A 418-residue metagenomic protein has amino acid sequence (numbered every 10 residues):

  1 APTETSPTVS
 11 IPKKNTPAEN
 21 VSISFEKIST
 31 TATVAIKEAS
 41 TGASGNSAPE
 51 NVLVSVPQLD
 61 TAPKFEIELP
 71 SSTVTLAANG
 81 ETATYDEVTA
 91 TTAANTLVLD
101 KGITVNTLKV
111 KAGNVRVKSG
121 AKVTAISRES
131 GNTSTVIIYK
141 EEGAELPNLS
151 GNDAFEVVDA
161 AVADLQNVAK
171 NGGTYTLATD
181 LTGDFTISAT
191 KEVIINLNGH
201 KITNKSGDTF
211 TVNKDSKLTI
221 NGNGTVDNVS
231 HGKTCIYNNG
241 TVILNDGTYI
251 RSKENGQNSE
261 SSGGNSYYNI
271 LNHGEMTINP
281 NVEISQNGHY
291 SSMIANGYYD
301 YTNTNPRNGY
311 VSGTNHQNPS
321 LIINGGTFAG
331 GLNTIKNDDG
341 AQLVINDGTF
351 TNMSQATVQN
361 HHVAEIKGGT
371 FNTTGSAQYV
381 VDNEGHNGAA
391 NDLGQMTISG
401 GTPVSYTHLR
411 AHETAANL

Functional and structural regions predicted by a protein language model:
A1, S150-N167, N171-T174: Right-handed parallel beta-helix/beta-solenoid
E4, P17, I28-T30, A48 (+12 more regions): Beta-rich extracellular carbohydrate-active architectures
P7-K14, I23, A32-G45, N51-L59 (+16 more regions): Short, T/G/N/S-enriched strand-turn elements that build extracellular solenoid repeat scaffolds
V9-K13, T182-I194, I202-N221, N228-V242 (+8 more regions): Extracellular beta-strand-rich solenoid/capping regions of secreted or surface-exposed proteins that bind or remodel
N20, T33, N51, K64 (+24 more regions): Detector for repetitive beta-architecture
T407-T414: Conserved small/polar residues in nucleotide/adenosyl-binding loops
